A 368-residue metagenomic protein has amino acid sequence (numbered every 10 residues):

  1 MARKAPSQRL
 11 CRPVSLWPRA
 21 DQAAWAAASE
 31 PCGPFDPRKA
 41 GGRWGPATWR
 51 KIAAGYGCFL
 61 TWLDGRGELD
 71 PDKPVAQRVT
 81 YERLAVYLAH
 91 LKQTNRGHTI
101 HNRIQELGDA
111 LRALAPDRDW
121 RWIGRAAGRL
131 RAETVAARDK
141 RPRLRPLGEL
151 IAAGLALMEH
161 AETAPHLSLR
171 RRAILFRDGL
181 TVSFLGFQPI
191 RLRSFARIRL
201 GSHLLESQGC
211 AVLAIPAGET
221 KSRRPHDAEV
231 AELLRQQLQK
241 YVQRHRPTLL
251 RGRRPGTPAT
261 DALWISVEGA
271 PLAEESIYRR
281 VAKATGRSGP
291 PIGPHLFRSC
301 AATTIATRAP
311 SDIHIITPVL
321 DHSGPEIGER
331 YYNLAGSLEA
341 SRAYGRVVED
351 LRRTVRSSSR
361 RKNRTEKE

Functional and structural regions predicted by a protein language model:
A40-R125, V230: Non-catalytic DNA-binding core/recognition domains of DNA-processing enzymes
R118, I174, L180-A211: Short, charged phosphate-coordinating catalytic segments
A152-L192: Basic, Lys/Arg- and aromatic-enriched nucleic-acid-binding interface segment
R197-L238: Conserved tyrosine-mediated DNA breakage-rejoining catalytic core shared by Y-recombinases
A231-P290: Active-site/catalytic core of tyrosine-dependent DNA strand-transfer enzymes
T248, A270, Y278-P318, P325: Short, basic (Lys/Arg/His-rich) helix/loop patches that form interaction surfaces in the mid-to-C-terminal regions
L320-V348: Catalytic-site neighborhood detector that most strongly recognizes the C-terminal catalytic loop/helix of tyrosine
E339, R346-E368: C-terminal secondary-structure termini that scaffold catalytic or DNA-interacting sites
